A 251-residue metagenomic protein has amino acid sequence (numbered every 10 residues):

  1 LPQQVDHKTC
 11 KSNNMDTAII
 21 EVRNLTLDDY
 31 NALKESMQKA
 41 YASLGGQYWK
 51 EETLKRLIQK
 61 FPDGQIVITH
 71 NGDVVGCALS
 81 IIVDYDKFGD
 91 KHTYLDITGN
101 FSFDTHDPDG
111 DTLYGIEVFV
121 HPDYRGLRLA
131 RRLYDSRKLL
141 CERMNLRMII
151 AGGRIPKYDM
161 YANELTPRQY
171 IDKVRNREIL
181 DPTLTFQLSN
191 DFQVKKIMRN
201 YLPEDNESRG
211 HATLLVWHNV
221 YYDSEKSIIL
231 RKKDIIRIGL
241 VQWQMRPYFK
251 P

Functional and structural regions predicted by a protein language model:
Q4: Cationic, low-complexity basic patches in intrinsically disordered or flexible, solvent-exposed regions
N13-G89: Short amphipathic alpha-helix that is part of the acyltransferase structural core
D16, E21-T26, K50, L133-L140 (+2 more regions): C-terminal/domain-terminus segments
L25, V118-V120: Hydrophobic adenine-recognition pocket in adenosine-nucleotide-binding enzymes
A78-E117, R132-D135, R154-P182, L188 (+2 more regions): Conserved acyl-donor/pantetheine-binding loop and adjacent beta-alpha core of acyl/acetyltransferases and related
V120, G126-E142, M148-A151: Conserved acetyl-CoA-binding loop-helix of GNAT-fold acetyltransferases
I229-P251: Hydrophobic structural segments
